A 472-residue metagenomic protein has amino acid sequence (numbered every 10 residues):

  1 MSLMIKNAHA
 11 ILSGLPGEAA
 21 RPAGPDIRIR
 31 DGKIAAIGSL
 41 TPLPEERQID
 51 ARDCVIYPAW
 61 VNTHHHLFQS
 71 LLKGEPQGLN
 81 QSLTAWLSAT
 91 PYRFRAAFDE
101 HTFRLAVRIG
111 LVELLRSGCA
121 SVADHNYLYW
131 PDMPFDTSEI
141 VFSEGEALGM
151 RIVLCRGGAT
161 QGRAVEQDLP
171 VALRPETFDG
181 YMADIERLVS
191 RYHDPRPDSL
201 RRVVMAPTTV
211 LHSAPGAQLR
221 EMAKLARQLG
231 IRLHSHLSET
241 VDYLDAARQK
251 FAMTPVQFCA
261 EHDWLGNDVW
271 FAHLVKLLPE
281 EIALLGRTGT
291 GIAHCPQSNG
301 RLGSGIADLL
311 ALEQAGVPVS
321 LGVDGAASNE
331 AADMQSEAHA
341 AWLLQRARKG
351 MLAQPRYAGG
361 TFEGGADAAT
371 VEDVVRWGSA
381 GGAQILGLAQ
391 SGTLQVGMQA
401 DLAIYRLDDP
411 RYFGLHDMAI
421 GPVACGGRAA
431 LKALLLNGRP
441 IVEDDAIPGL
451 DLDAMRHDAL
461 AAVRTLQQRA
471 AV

Functional and structural regions predicted by a protein language model:
M1-P25, R30, L40, E372-V472: Active-site microenvironment of metallo-dependent hydrolases
L3-K6, P42-A85, H101, R108 (+2 more regions): Replace "His-x-His-based motif
A8, I27, G32, D53 (+15 more regions): Divalent metal-coordination and catalytic microenvironments
L71-F103, Q161-F178, V241-D268, T288-G291 (+1 more regions): Active-site gating loops and adjacent loop-to-helix segments of metal-dependent hydrolytic enzymes
G74-H125, W130-R151, A183-P197, L460-A471: Alpha-helical scaffold segments that flank or form the walls of functional sites
D132-V275, E280: Metal-coordinating catalytic core of metallo-dependent amide/deamination hydrolases
G149, R227-R232, W264-N267, L284-A293 (+2 more regions): Glycine-enriched alpha-helix->loop->beta-strand junction motifs that scaffold or abut catalytic
E261-D268, L310-L407: His/Asp/Glu-enriched, well-ordered alpha-helical/loop segment that forms or immediately abuts the divalent-metal
